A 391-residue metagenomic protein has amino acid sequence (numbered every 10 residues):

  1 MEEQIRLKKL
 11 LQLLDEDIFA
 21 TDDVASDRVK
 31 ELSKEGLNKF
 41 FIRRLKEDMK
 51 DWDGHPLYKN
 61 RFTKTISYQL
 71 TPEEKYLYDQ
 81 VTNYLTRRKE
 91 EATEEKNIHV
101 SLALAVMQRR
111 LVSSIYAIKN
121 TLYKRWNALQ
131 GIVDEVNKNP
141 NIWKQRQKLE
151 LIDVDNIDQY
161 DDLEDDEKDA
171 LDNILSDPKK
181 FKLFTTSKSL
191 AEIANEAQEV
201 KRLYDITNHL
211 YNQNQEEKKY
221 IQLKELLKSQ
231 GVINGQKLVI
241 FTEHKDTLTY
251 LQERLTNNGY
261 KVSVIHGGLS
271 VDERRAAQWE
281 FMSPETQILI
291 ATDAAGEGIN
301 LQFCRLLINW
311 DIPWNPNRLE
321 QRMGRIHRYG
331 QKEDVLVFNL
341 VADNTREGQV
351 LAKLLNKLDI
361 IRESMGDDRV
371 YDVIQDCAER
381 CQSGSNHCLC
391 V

Functional and structural regions predicted by a protein language model:
M1, L45, T242-K245, T292-A294 (+1 more regions): A short beta-strand-to-loop transition that corresponds to the Sensor-1 phosphate-sensing loop of AAA+ P-loop ATPases
E3, L248-T249, I290-C304, G324-Q331: SF2 helicase motor core recognition
E3-L7, L319: Conserved AAA+/SF3 P-loop NTPase catalytic/coupling segment centered on the Walker-B
R6-I152, T345-V391: Inter-lobe coupling linker of SF2 helicases/translocases
K9, I299-D311, L336-N339: A short beta-strand element within the Helicase C-terminal
F19, S263-H266, E285-T292, L306 (+1 more regions): ABC ATP-binding cassette signature C-motif
L57-Q69, Y123-T286: Conserved Helicase C-terminal RecA-like lobe
I326-L355: Conserved segment of the helicase C-terminal RecA-like domain
